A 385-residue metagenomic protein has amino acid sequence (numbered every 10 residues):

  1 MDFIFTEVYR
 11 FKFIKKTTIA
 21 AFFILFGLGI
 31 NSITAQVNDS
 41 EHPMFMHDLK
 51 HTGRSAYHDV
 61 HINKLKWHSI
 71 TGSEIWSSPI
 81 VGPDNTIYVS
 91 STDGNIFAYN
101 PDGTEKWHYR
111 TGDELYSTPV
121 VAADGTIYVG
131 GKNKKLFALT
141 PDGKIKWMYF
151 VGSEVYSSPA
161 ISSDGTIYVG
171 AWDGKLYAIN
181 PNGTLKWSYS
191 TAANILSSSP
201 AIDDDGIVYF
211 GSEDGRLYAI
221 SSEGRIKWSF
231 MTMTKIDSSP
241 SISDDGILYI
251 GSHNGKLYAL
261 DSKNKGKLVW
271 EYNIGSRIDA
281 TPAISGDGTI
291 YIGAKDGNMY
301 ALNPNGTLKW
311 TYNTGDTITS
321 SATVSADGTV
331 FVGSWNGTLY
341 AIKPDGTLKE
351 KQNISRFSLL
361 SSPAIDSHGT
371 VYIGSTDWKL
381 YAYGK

Functional and structural regions predicted by a protein language model:
M1-I14: N-terminal secretory signal peptides that target proteins for export/translocation
T6, T17-A21, T140: Ala/Thr-enriched low-complexity intrinsically disordered regions
A20-G29: Bacterial N-terminal signal peptides
N31-A35: Sec/Tat signal peptide C-region and signal peptidase I cleavage site
Q36-K385: Extracytoplasmic/lumenal domain signature
